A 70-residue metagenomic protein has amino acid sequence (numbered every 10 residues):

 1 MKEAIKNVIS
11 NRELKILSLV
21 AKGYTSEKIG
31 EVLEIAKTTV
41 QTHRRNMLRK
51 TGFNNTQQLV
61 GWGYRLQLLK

Functional and structural regions predicted by a protein language model:
E3, R49-K70: Basic, Lys/Arg-enriched C-terminal extension of HTH/homeodomain DNA-binding domains
E3-K37: Helix-turn-helix DNA-binding segment
S10, T42-H43, G63: Intrinsically disordered, low-complexity sequence elements enriched in Ser/Thr/Gly/Pro
E13, R45-N46, L66: Hydrophobic alpha-helical segments, especially transmembrane helices and their immediate juxtamembrane helical caps
L14-S18, L48, V60: Hydrophobic residues on short alpha-helical segments
T25-Q58: Recognition helix of helix-turn-helix DNA-binding domains
